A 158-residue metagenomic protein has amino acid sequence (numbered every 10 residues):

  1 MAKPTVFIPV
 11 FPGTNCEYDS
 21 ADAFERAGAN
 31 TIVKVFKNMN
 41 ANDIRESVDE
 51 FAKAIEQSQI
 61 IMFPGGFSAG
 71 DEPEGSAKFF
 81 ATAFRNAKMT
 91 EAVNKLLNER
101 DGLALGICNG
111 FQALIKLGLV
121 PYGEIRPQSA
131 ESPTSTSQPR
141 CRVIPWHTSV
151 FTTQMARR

Functional and structural regions predicted by a protein language model:
M1-I107, F111-Y122, S129-P145, T152 (+1 more regions): N-terminal beta1-alpha1 cap of cysteine-dependent amidohydrolase-like domains
